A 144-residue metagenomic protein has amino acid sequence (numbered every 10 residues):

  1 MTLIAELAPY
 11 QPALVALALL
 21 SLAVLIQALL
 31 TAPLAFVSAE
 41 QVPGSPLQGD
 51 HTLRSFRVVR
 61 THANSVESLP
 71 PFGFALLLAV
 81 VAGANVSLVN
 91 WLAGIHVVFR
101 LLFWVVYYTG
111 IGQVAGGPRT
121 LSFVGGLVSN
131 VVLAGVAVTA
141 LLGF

Functional and structural regions predicted by a protein language model:
A8-G44: N-terminal signal-anchor transmembrane alpha helix
L19-L22, H62, W91-V98, L121 (+1 more regions): Hydrophobic residues within alpha-helical transmembrane segments of multi-pass solute transporters/permease subunits
A23-T31, P71, F99, F103 (+1 more regions): Alpha-helical transmembrane segments of multipass membrane proteins
Q48-P70: Membrane interfacial helix-start motif at the N-side
A63-L78, N130: Core segments of transmembrane alpha-helices that mediate helix-helix packing or line hydrophobic substrate/ligand
A75-V98: Short alpha-helical packing/oligomerization segments
L102-S129: Interfacial loop-to-transmembrane junctions
A134-F144: Juxtamembrane boundary at the C-terminal end of a transmembrane helix
